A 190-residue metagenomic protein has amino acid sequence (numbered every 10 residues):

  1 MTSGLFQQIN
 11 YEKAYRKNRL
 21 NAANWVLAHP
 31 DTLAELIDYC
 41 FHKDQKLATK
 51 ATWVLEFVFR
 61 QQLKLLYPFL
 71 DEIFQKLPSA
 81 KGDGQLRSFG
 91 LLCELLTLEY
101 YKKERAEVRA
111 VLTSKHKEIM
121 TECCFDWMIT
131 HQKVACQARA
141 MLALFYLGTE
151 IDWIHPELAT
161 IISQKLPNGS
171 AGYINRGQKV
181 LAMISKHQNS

Functional and structural regions predicted by a protein language model:
M1-S190: Alpha-helical scaffold domains
